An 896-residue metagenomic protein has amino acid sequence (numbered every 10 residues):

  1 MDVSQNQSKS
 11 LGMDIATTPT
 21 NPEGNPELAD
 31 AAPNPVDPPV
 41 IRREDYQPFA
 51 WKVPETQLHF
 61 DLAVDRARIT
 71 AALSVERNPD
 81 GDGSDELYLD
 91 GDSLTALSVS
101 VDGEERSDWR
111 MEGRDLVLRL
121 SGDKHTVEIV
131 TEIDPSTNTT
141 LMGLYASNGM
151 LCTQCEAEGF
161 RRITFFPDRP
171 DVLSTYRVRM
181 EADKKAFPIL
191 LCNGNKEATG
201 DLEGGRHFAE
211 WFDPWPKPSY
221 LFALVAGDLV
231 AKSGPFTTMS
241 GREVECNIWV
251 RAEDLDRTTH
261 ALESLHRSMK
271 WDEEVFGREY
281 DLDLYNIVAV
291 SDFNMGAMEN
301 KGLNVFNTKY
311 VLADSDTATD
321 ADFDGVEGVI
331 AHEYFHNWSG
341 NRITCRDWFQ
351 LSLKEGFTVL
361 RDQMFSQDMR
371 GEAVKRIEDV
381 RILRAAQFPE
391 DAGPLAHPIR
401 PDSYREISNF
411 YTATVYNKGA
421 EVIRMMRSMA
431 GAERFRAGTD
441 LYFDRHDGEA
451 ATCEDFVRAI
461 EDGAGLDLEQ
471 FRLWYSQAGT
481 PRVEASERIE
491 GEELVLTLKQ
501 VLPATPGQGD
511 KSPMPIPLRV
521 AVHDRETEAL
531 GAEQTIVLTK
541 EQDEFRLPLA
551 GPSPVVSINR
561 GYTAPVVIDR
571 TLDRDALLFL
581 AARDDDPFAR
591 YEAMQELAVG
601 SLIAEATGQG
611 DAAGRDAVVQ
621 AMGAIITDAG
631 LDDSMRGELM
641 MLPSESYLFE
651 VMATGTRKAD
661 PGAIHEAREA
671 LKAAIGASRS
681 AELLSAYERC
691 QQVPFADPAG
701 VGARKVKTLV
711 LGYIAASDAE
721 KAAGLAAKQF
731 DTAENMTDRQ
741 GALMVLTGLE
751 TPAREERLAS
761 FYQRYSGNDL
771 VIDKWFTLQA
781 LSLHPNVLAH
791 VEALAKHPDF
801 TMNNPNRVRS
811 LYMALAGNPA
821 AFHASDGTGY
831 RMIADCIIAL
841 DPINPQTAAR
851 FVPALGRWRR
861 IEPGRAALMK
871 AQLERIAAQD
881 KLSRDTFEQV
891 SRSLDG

Functional and structural regions predicted by a protein language model:
M1-R68, Y145-Q154, R161, F166 (+2 more regions): N-terminal, polar/Ser/Thr-rich
A72-S93, F165-D168, S174-D183, E454 (+1 more regions): Surface-exposed beta-strand/loop patches in extracellular or lumenal glycoproteins
N78-L87, G91-S147, D168, E203-G204 (+1 more regions): A surface-exposed beta-strand-loop module
T95-D102, D467-Q470, T480-N559, M652 (+3 more regions): Beta-strand-rich binding/interaction modules
S121-T139, G143-L144, F212, D510-D575 (+1 more regions): Extended acidic/polar, glycine-enriched regions that form or flank non-catalytic beta-rich accessory modules
V130-S233, F471, D586-R590: Extended, low-hydrophobicity, Ser/Thr/Pro/Gly-biased non-transmembrane segments
W211, M239-L498: Hydrophobic alpha-helical and helix-loop surface patches within well-folded domains that function as non-catalytic
A385, T412, P548-G896: Long, ordered, helix-rich scaffold segments
